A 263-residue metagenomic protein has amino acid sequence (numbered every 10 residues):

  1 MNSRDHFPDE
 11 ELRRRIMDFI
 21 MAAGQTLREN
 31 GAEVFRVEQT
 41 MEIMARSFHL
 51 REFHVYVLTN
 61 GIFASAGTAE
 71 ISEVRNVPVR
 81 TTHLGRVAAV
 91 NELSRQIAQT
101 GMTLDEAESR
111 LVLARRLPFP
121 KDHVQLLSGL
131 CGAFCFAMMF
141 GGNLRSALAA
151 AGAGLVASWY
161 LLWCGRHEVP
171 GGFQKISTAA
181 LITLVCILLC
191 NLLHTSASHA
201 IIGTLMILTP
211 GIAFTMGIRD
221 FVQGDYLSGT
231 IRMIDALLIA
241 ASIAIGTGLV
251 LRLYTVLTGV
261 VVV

Functional and structural regions predicted by a protein language model:
M1-I16, L117, I245-V263: N-terminal charge/polar-biased segments
M1-M102: Soluble N-terminal domains of membrane-associated systems
F35, E106-P120, G172-F173, S198-G203: Cytosolic regulatory modules rich in charged/polar residues
V79-S146, D235-A244: Alpha-helical transmembrane segments and their cytosolic membrane-interface
R110-A114, A157-E168, A213-S228: C-terminal ends of transmembrane helices
F119-S198: Core alpha-helical transmembrane segments of integral membrane proteins
N191-V263: Generic detector of multi-pass transmembrane helix bundles and their immediately adjacent loops in polytopic membrane
